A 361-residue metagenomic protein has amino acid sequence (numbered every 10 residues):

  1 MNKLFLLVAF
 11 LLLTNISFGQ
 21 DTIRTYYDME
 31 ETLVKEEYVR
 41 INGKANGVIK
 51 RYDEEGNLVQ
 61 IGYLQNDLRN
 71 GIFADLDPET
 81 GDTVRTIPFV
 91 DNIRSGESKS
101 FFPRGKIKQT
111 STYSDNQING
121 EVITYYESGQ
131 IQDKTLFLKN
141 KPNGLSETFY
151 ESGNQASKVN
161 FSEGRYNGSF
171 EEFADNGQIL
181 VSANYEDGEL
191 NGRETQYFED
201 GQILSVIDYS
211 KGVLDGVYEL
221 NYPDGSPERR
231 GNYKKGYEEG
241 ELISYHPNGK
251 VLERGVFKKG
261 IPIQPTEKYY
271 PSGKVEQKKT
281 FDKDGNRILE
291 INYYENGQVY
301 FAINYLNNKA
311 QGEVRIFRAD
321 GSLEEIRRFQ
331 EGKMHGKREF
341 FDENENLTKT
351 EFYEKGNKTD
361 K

Functional and structural regions predicted by a protein language model:
L4-T14: Sec-dependent N-terminal signal peptides
G19-R318, S322-F341, N346-K361: Periodic aromatic/glycine/histidine/acidic cluster detector with a strong bias toward beta-strand repeat architectures
